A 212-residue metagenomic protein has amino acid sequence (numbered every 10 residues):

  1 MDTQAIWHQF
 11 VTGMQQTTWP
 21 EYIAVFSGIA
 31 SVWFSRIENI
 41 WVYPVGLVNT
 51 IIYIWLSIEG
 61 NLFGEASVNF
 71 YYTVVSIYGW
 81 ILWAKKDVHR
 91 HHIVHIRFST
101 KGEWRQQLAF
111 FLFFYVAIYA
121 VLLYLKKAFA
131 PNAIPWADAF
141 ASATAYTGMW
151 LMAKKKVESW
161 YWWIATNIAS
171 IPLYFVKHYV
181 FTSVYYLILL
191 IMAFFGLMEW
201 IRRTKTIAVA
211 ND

Functional and structural regions predicted by a protein language model:
D2-E38, K86-D212: Polytopic alpha-helical membrane-helix bundles and their juxtamembrane interface segments in multi-pass membrane
G28-L62: Long, highly hydrophobic alpha-helical transmembrane signal-anchor segments
V42-P44, W83, W160: Bulky hydrophobic/aromatic packing residues
L47-I52, Y72-V75, F113-I118: Mid-membrane cores of alpha-helical transmembrane segments in multi-pass membrane proteins, especially transporters
G60, Y72-V75, H91-F98: Interfacial loop at the N-terminal end of multi-pass membrane proteins
E65, N69-V75, Y186: Individual alpha-helical transmembrane segments in multi-pass integral membrane proteins
Y71-H89, I201: Membrane-water interface of transmembrane alpha-helices
